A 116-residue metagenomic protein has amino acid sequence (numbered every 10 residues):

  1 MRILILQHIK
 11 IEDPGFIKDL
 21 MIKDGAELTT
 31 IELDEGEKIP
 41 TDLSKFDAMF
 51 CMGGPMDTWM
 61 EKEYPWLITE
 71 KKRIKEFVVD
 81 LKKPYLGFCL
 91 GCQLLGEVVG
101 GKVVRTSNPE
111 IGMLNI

Functional and structural regions predicted by a protein language model:
M1-D80: N-terminal beta1-alpha1 cap of cysteine-dependent amidohydrolase-like domains
C51-I116: Cysteine-nucleophile active-site neighborhood
